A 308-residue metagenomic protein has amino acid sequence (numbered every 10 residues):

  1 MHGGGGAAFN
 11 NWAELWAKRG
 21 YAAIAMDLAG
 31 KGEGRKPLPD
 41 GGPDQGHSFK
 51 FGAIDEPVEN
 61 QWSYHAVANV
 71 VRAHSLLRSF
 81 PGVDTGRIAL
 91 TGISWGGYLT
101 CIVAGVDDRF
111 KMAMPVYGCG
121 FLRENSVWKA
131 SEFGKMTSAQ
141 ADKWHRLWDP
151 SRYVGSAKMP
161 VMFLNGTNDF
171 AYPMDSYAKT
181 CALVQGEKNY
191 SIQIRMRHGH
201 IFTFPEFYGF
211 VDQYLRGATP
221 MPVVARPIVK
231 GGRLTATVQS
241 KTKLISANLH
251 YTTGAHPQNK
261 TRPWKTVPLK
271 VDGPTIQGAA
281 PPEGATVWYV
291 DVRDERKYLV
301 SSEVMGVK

Functional and structural regions predicted by a protein language model:
G4, A8-A68, C119-E132: Cap/lid segment of the alpha/beta-hydrolase catalytic domain
S48-I93, F110: Gly/Ser-rich "nucleophile elbow"/oxyanion-hole loop immediately N-terminal to the catalytic nucleophile in hydrolases
L90-G92, V116, L164: Short beta-strand immediately N-terminal to the catalytic nucleophile in serine-hydrolase-like folds
G92-T100: Gly/Ala-rich beta-loop-alpha elbow adjacent to hydrolase catalytic centers
L99-D142, S191-R195, G199-E206: Hydrolase active-site cap/lid region
A157, F163-N165, D169: Short beta-strand/loop motif that positions the catalytic acidic residue of the alpha/beta-hydrolase fold
F170-S176: Conserved alpha/beta-hydrolase "acid-adjacent" motif
G209-Y251, K265-T275, A279: Surface beta-strand/loop "capping" patches
